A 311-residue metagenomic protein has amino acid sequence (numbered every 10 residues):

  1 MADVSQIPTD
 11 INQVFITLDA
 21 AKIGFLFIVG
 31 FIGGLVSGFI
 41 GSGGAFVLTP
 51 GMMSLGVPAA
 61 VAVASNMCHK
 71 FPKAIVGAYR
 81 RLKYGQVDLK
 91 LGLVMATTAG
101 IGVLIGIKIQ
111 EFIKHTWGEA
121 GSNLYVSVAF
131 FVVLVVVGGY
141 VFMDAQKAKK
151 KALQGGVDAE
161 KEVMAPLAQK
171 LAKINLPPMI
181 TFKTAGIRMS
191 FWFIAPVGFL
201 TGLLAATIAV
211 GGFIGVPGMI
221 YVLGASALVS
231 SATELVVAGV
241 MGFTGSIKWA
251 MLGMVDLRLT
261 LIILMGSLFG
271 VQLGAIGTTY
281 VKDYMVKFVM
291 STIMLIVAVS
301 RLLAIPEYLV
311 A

Functional and structural regions predicted by a protein language model:
M1-V29, K83-L200, Y221, M251-A311: Juxtamembrane transmembrane-helix boundary motif
K22, P58-F71, S231-L235, G253-S267: Structural signature of hydrophobic alpha-helical transmembrane segments
V29-G41, G198-A209: Transmembrane alpha-helix interface/packing and boundary motifs in multi-pass membrane proteins, characterized by
G34-L35, A78-Y79, G202-L203, G218 (+2 more regions): Alpha-helical transmembrane segments of multipass membrane proteins
I40, A45-G92: Juxtamembrane transmembrane-helix termini in multi-pass membrane transport proteins
I40-L48, T207-G218: Transmembrane helix boundary and interhelical junction motifs in multipass membrane proteins
G43-G44, I75, I101, I105 (+4 more regions): Residue positions within transmembrane alpha-helices of multi-pass solute transporters
L48-V61, I214-V229: Interfacial segments of multi-pass membrane proteins
